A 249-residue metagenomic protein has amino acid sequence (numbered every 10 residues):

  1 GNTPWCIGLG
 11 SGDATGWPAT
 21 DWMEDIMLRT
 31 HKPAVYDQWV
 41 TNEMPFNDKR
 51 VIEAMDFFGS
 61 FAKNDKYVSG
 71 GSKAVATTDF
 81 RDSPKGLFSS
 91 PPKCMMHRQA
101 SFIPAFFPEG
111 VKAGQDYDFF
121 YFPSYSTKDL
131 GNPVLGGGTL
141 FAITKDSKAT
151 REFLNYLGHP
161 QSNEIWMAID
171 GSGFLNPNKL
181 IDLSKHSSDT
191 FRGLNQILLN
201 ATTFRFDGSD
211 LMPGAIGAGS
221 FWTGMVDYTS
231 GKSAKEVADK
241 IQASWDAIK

Functional and structural regions predicted by a protein language model:
G1, D79-H97, T223, S230: Short helices/loops that flank or line small-molecule/ion binding pockets
G1-A14, H159-D170, A247-I248: Bilobed periplasmic-binding protein-like "clamshell/Venus-flytrap" ligand-binding domains
G1-M44: Extracytoplasmic/periplasmic solute-binding protein
E24, M55-A62, K85, S89 (+5 more regions): Non-transmembrane alpha-helical segments in soluble domains of secreted/periplasmic/extracellular proteins
V40-T77, F122: Glycine-centered hinge/linker elements that transmit conformational signals in sensory and ligand-binding systems
F102, P108-G173: Extracytoplasmic/periplasmic substrate-recognition and gating elements
F120, M167-S220: Long, aromatic- and glycine/proline-rich binding clefts that accommodate carbohydrate-like moieties
L198-K249: Conserved C-terminal helix/tail region of periplasmic/extracytoplasmic solute-binding proteins
